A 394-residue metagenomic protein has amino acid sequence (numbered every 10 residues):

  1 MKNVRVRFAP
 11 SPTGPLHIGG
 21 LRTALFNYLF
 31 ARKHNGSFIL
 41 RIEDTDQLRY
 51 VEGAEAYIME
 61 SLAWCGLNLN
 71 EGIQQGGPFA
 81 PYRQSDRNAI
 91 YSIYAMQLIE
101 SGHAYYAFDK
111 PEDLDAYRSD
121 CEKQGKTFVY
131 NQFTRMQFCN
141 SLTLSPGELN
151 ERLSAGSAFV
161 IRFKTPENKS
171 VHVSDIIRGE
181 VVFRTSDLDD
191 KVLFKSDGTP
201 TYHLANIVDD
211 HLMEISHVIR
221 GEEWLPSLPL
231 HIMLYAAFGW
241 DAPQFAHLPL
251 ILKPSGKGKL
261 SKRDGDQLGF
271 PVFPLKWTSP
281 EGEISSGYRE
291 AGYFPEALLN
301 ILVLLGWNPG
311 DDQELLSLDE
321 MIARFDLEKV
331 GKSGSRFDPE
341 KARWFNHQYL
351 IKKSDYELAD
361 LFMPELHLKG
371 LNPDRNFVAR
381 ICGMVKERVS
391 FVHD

Functional and structural regions predicted by a protein language model:
M1-T127, P226-A237, A297: N-terminal Rossmann-like or analogous alpha/beta NTP/dinucleotide-binding catalytic cores that position adenine
M1-V4, K33, L204-I207, P271-P274: Active-site-adjacent bridging/hinge elements
D44-D46, L212, I219, Y349: A generic structural motif
Y50-E52, A56, C65-L69, V182 (+2 more regions): Conserved nucleotide- and phosphate/pyrophosphate-binding catalytic cores in adenylate/nucleotidyl-handling enzymes
Q74-A80, P111-A116, Q137, P249 (+1 more regions): Short linear loop/turn motifs
Q75-P78, M213, E281-G282: Short glycine-enriched loop/turn motifs at secondary-structure junctions
Y91, D113-L114, L149, M321 (+2 more regions): Hydrophobic/aromatic residues in well-formed alpha-helices
Y105-Y106, K110-D264, P271, I284 (+1 more regions): Active-site cores that bind ATP or allylic diphosphates and position pyrophosphate for catalysis
